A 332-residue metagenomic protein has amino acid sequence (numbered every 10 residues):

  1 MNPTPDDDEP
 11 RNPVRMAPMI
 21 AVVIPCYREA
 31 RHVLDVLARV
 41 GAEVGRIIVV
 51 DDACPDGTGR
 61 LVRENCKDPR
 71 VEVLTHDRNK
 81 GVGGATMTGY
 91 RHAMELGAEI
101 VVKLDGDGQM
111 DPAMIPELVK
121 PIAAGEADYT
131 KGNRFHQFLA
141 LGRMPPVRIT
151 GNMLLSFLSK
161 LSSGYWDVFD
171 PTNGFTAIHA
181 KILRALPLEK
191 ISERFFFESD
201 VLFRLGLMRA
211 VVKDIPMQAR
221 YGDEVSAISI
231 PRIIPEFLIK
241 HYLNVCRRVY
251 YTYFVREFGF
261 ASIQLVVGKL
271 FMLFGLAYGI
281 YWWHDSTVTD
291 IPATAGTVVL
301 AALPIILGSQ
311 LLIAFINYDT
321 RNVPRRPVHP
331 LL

Functional and structural regions predicted by a protein language model:
N2-R15, K190-S192, F196-L332: Hydrophobic helical membrane-anchoring modules
M19-A21, R46, D200: Cell-envelope/extracellular polymer assembly enzymes that use nucleotide-activated donors
Y27-E43: Short, well-formed alpha-helical segments that are part of the catalytic scaffolds of diverse glycosyltransferases
R31-D35, D56-N65: Acidic helix N-cap motif at the loop->helix transition within catalytic regions of sugar-transfer enzymes
L37, G45-C54, L74-T75: Short beta-strand/loop segment that forms part of the nucleotide-sugar
D51-R60, R78, G108: A conserved acidic beta->alpha catalytic loop
E72-E95, I100, P112-F195, Y221-R232: Acceptor/aglycone-binding surface of glycosyltransferases and processive sugar-polymer synthases
